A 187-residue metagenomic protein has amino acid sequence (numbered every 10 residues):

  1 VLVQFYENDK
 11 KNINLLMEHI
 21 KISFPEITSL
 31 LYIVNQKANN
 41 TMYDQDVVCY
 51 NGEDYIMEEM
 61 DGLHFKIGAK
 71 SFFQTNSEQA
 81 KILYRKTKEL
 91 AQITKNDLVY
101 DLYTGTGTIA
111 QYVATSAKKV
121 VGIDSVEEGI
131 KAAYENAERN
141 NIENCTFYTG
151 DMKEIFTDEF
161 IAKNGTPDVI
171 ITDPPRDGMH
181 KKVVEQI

Functional and structural regions predicted by a protein language model:
V1-N8: Carbohydrate-binding surface patches
N12-I187: Rossmann-like S-adenosyl-L-methionine
